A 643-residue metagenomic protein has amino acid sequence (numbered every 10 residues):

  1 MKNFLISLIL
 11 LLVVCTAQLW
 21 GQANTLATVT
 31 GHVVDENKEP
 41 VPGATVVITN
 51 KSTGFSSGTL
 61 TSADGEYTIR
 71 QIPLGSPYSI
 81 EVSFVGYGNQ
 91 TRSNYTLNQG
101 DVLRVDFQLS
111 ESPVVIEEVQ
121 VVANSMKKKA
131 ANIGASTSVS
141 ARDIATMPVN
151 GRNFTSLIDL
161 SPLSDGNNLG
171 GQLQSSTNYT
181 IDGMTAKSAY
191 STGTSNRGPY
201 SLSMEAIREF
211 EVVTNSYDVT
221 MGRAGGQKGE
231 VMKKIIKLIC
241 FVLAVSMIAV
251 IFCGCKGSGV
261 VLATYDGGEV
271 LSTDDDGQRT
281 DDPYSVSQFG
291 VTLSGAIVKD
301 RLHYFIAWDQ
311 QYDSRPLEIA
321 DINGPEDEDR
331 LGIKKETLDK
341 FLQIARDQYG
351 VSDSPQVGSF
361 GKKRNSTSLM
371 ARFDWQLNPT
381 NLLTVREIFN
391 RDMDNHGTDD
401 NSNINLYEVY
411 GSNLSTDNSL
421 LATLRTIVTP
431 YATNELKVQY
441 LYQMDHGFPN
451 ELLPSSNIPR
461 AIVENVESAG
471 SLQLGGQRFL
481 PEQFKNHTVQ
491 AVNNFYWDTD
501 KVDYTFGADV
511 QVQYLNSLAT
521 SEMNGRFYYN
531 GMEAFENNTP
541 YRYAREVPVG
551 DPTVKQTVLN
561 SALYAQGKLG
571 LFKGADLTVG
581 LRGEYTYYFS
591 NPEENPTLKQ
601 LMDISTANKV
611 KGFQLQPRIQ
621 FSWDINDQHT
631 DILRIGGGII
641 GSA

Functional and structural regions predicted by a protein language model:
W20-V122, K129, E230: Periplasm-facing N-terminal accessory domains of Gram-negative outer-membrane beta-barrel systems
T61, K437-Q439, N486-T488, T505 (+2 more regions): Structural signature of Gram-negative outer-membrane beta-barrels, strongest in the C-terminal barrel of TonB-dependent
G88, N94-D106, E117-V231, S258-Q278 (+3 more regions): Periplasmic N-terminal accessory/gating domains of Gram-negative outer-membrane beta-barrel systems
A123, G257-G267, I306-Q310, V385-F389 (+5 more regions): Transmembrane beta-barrel strands of outer-membrane/channel proteins
T177, A206, G257, D300-Y304 (+6 more regions): Outer-envelope beta-barrel architecture signal
T214, G295-I297, W375-L377, T426 (+6 more regions): Residue-level signature of outer-membrane beta-barrel architecture
E230-V231, D282-M393, S415-N434, V438-Y440 (+1 more regions): Transmembrane beta-barrel wall of Gram-negative outer-membrane proteins
N365, Q376-Q566: Replace "related TpsB outer-membrane translocases also match" with "some related outer-membrane beta-barrels such as
